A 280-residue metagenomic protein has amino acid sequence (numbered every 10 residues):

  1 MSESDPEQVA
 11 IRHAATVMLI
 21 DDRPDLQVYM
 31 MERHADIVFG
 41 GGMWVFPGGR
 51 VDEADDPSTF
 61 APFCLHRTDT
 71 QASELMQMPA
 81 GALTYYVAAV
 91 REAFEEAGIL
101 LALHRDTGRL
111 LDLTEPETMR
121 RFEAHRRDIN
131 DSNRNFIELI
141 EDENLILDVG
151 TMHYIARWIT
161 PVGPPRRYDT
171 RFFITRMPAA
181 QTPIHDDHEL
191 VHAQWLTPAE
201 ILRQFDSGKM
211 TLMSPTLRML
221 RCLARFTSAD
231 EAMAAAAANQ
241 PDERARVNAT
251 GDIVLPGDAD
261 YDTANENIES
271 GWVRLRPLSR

Functional and structural regions predicted by a protein language model:
M1-R280: N-terminal leader/linker segments that precede catalytic domains of diphosphate-processing enzymes
